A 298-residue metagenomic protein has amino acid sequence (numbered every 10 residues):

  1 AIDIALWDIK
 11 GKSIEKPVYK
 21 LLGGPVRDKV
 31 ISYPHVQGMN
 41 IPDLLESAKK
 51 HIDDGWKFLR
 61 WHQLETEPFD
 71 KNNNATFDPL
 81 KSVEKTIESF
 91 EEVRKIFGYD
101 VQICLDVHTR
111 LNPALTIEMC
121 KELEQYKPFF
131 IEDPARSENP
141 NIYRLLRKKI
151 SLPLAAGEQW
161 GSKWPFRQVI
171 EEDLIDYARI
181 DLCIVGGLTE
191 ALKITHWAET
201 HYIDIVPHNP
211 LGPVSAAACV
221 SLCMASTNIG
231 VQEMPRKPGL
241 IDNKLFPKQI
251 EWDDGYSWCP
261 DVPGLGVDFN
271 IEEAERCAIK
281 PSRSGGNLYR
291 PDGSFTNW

Functional and structural regions predicted by a protein language model:
A1-S13, W298: Metal- or metallocofactor-binding catalytic centers and their adjacent structured scaffolds across diverse enzyme
A5-L6, S47, S89, I194: Alpha-helical packing segments of well-folded alpha/beta enzyme cores
I9, S13, D54, H62 (+8 more regions): Change "in soluble alpha/beta enzymes" to "in soluble alpha/beta proteins
S13-P25: Short, flexible active-site-proximal loops enriched in glycine and acidic residues
P17, I31, Q102, P153 (+1 more regions): Proline-centered loop/turn at the N-terminus of a beta-strand
K29-K149: Metal-dependent enolase-superfamily TIM-barrel catalytic cores that perform enediolate-based chemistry
K121, K127-F130, R136-G264, D268: Shared catalytic-loop signature of beta/alpha-barrel
L265-W298: Extended hydrophobic packing segments that form well-structured cores
